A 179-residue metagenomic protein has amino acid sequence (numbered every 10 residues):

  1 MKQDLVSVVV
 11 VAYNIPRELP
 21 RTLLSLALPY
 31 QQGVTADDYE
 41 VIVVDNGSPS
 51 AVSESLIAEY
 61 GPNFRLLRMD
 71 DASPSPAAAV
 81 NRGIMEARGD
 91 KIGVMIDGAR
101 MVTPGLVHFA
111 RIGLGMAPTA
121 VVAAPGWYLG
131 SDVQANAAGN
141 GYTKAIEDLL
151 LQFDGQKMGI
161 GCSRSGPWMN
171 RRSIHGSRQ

Functional and structural regions predicted by a protein language model:
L5-S7, E40: Cell-envelope/extracellular polymer assembly enzymes that use nucleotide-activated donors
I15-Q31: Short, well-formed alpha-helical segments that are part of the catalytic scaffolds of diverse glycosyltransferases
L26-R68: Acidic donor-binding segment of Leloir-type glycosyltransferases
N46, M95-G98: Active-site acidic Asp-centered loop
D70-A87: Glycine-rich, basic loop-to-helix element that forms the pyrophosphate-binding segment of sugar-nucleotide handling
I92: Short aromatic/hydrophobic "clamp" motif used to bind/position activated sugar donors
P104-D154: Conserved donor NDP-sugar-binding/catalytic core segment of glycosyltransferases
Y142-R178: Short, flexible, basic/aromatic active-site loop/helix in glycosyltransferases
